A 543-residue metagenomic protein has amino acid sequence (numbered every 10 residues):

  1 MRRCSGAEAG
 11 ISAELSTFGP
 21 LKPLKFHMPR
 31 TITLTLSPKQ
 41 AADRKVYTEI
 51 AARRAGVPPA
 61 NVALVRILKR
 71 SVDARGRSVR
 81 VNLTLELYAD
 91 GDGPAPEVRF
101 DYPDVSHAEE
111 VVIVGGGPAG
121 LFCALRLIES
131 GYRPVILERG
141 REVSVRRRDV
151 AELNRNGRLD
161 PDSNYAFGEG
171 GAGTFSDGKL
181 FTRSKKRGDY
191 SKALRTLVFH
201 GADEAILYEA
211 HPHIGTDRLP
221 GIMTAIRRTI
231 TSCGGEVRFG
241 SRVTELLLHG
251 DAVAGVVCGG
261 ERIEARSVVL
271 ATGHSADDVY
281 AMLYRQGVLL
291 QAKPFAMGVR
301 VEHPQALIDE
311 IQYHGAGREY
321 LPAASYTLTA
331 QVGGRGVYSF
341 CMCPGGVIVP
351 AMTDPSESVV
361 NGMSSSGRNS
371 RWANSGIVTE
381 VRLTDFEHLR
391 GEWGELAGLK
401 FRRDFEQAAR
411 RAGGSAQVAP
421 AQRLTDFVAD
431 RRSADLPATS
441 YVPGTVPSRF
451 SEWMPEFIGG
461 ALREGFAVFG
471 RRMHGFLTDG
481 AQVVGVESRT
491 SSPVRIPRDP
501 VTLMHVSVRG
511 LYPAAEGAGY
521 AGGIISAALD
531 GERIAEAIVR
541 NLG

Functional and structural regions predicted by a protein language model:
A7-A9, A13-E14: Acidic, Ala/Val/Gly-enriched low-complexity intrinsically disordered segments
L15-H27: Short, Lys/Arg-enriched N-terminal segments with co-localized hydrophobic residues within the first ~10-30 amino acids
F26-V81, L85-F175, K179-T196, H200 (+1 more regions): Residues forming the flavin
